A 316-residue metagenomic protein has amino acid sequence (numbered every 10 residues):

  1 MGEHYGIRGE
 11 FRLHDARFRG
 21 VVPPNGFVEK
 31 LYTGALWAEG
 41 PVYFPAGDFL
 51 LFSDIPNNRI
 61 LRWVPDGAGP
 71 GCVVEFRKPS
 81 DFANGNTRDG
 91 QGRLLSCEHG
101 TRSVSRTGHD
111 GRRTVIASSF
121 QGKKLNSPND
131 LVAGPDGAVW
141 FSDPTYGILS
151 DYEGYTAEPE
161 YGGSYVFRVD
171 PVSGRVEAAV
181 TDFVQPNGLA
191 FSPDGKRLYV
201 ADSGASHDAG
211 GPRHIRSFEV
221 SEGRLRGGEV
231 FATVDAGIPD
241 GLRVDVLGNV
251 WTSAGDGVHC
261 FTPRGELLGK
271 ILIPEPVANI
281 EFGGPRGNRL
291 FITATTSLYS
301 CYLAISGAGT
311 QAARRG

Functional and structural regions predicted by a protein language model:
M1-G316: Sequence-structural signature of mature extracellular/luminal beta-sheet repeat domains, prominently beta-propellers
